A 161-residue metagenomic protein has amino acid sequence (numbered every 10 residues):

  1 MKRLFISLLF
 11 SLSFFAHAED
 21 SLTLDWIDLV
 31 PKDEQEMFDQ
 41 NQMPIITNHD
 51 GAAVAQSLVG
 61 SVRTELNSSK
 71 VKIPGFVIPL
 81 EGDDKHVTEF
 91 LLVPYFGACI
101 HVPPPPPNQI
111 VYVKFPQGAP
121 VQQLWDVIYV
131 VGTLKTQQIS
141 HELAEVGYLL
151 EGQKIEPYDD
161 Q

Functional and structural regions predicted by a protein language model:
L4-S13: Sec-dependent N-terminal signal peptides
A18-Q161: OB-fold and OB-like single-stranded nucleic-acid-recognition modules and their adjacent interaction interfaces
